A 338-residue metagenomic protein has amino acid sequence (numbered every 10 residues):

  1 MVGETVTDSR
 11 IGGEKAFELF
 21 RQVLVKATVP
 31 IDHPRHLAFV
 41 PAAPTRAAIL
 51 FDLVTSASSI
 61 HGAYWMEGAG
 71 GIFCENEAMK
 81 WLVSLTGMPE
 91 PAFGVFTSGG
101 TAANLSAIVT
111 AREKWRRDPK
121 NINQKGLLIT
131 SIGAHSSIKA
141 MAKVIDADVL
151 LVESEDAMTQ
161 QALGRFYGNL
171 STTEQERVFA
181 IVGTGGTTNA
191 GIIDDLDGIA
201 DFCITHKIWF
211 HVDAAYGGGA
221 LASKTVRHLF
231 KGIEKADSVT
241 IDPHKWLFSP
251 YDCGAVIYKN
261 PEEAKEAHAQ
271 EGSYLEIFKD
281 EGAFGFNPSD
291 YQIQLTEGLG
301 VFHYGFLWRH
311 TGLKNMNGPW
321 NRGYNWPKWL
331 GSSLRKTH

Functional and structural regions predicted by a protein language model:
M1-P91: N-terminal entrance/gating region of PLP-dependent enzymes' catalytic architecture
M1-V2, T28-H33, S56-S58, K143-D148 (+3 more regions): Short acidic (Asp/Glu) and glycine-rich catalytic loops that position anionic groups and cofactors
V2, S58-M66, P89-V95, Q124-K125 (+3 more regions): Glycine- and acidic
D8, G12, A42, R46 (+10 more regions): Catalytic cores of large soluble enzymes that bind and process phosphate-bearing ligands
S84, V109-E113, F306-R309: Short glycine/serine- and small hydrophobic-enriched flexible loop segments
S84-A92, R117-N121, L334-H338: Surface-exposed helix-capping loop/turn segments at secondary-structure junctions
G99-K265: Conserved PLP-enzyme active-site core in the AAT-like
K231-T337: Active-site C-terminal subdomain of aminotransferase-like
